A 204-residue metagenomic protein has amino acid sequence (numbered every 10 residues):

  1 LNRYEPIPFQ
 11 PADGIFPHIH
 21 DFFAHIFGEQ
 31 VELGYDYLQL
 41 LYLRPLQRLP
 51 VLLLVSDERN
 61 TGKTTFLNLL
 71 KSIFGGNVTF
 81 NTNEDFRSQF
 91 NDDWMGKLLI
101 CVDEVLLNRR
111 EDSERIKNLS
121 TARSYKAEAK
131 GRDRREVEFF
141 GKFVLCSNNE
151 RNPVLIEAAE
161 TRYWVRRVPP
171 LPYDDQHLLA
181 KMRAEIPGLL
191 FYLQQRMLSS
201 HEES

Functional and structural regions predicted by a protein language model:
L1-C101, S113, W164-R167, L193: P-loop NTPase catalytic core of nucleic-acid-dependent motor ATPases
F90-M95, E128-C146: AAA+/SF3 P-loop NTPase mechanochemical coupling elements
M95-L98, F139-K142, A158-W164: Short glycine-/polar-rich loops that comprise or flank the Walker A/P-loop and associated switch/sensor motifs
E104-L106, R123, N149-E150: Conserved Walker B
L106-L107, K117: Catalytic acidic motif of RecA-like/P-loop NTPases
S113-R135: Conserved catalytic/switch belt of AAA+ P-loop NTPases
P153-Y173: A short helix-turn-beta junction within AAA+ P-loop NTPase domains corresponding to the substrate/partner-engaging
Q195-S204: Conserved alpha/beta core segments of nucleic-acid transaction machinery
